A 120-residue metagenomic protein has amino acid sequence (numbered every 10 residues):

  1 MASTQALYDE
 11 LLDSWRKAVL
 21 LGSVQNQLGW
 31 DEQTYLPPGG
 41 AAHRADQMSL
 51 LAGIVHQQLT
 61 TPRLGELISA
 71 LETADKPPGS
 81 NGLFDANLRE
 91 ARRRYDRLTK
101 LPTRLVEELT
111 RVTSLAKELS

Functional and structural regions predicted by a protein language model:
A2-S120: A well-structured
